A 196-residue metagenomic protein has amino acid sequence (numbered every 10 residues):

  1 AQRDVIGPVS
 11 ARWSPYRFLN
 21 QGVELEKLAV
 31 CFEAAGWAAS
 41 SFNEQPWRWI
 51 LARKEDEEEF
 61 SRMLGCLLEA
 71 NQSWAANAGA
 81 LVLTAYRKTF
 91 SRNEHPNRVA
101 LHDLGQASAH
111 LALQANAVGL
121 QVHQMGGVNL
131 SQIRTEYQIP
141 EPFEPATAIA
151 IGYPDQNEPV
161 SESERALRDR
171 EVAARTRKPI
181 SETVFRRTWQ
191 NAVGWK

Functional and structural regions predicted by a protein language model:
A1-K196: Acidic, surface-exposed loops and disordered segments
